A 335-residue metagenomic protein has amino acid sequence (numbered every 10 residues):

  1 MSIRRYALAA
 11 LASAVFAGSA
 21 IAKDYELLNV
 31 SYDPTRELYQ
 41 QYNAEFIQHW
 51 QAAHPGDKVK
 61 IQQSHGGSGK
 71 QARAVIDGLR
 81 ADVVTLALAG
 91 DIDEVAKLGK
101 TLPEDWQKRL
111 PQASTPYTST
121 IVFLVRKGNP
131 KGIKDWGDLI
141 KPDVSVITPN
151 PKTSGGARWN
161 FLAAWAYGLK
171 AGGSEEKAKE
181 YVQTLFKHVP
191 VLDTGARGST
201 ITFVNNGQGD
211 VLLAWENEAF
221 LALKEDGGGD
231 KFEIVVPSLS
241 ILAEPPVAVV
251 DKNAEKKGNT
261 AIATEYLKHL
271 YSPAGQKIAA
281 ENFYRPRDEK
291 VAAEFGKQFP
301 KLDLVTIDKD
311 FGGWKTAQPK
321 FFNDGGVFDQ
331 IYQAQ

Functional and structural regions predicted by a protein language model:
G18-A22: Sec/Tat signal peptide C-region and signal peptidase I cleavage site
K23-T153, Y332-Q333: N-terminal segment of the mature folded domain
V30-Y32, V125-K127, S145-A171, H188-V189 (+1 more regions): Short beta-strand->loop
W106-P116, G137, L223-I241: Short beta-strand->loop
T120-N129, E244-A261, I278-N282: A bilobed periplasmic-binding-protein/Venus flytrap-type ligand-binding module shared by bacterial periplasmic
G128-K134, T153, A166-S174, N253-A261: Short helix-loop capping/hinge motifs at secondary-structure junctions, enriched in acidic/polar residues
A171-S238: Ligand-binding pocket segment of bilobal, Venus flytrap-like solute-binding proteins
A254-Q335: Extracellular/periplasmic juxtamembrane helices and adjacent flexible linkers that interface with membrane partners
